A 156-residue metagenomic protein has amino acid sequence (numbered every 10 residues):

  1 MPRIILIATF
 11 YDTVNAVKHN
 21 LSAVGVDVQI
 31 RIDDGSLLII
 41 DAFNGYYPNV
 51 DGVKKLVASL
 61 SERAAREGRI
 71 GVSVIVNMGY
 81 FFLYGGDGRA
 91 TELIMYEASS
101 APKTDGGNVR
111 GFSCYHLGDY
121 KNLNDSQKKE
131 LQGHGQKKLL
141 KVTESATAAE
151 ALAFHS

Functional and structural regions predicted by a protein language model:
M1-S156: Non-catalytic regulatory/interaction regions at protein termini and inter-domain linkers
